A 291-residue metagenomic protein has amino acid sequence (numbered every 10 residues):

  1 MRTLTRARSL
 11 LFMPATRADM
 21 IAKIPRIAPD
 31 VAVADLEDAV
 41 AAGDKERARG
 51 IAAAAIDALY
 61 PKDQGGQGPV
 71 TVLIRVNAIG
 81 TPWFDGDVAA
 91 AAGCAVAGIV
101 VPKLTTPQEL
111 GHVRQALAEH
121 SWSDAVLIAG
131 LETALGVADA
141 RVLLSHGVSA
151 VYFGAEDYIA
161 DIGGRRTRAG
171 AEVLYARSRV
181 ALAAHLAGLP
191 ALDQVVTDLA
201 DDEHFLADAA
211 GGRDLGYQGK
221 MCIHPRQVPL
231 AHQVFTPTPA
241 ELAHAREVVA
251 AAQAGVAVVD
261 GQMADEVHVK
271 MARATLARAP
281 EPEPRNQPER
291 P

Functional and structural regions predicted by a protein language model:
M1-P291: Expand to "…catalyze enediolate/carbanion chemistry for C-C bond making/breaking, isomerization, decarboxylation
